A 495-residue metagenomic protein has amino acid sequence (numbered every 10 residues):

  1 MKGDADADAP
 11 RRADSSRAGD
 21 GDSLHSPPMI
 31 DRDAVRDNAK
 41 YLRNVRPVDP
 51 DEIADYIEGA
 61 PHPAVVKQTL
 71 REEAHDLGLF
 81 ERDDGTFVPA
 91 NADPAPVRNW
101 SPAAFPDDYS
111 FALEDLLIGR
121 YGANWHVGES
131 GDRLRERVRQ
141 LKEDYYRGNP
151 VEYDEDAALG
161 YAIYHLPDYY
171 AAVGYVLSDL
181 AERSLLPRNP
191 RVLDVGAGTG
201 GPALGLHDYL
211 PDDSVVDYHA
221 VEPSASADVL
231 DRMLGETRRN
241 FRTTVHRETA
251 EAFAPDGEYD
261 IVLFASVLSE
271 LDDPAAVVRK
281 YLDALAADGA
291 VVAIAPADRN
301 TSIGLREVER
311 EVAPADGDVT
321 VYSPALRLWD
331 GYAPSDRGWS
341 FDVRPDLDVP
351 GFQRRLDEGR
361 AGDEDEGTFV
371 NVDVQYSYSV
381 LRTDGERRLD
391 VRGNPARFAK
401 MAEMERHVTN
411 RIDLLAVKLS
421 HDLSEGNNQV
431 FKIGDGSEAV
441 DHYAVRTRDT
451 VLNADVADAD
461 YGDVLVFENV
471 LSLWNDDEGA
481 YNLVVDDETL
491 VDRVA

Functional and structural regions predicted by a protein language model:
V48-R147: N-terminal auxiliary segments of SAM/dcSAM-dependent transferases
G148-R183: Class I SAM-dependent methyltransferase Rossmann-like catalytic core, especially the SAM/SAH-binding loop
P187-G198: Conserved class I S-adenosyl-L-methionine
T199-D213: Conserved SAM-binding loop of SAM-dependent methyltransferases across substrates and taxa, primarily the Class I
S226-D256: S-adenosyl-L-methionine
D260-P274: A short SAM/SAH-binding and catalytic strip from SAM-dependent methyltransferases
D288-P296: Conserved beta-strand signature within the Rossmann-like core of class I S-adenosyl-L-methionine
A361-A495: C-terminal lobe and adjacent flexible extensions of AdoMet/dcAdoMet transferase-like proteins
